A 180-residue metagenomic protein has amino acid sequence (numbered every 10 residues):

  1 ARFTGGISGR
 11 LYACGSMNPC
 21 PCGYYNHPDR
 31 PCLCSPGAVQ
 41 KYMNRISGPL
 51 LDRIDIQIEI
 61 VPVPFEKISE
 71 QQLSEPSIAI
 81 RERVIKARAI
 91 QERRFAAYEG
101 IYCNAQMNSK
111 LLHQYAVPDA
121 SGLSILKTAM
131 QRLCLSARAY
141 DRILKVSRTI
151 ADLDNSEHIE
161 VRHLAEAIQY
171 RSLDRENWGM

Functional and structural regions predicted by a protein language model:
A1-M180: Basic, amphipathic alpha-helical bundle interface domains used for macromolecular binding and assembly
